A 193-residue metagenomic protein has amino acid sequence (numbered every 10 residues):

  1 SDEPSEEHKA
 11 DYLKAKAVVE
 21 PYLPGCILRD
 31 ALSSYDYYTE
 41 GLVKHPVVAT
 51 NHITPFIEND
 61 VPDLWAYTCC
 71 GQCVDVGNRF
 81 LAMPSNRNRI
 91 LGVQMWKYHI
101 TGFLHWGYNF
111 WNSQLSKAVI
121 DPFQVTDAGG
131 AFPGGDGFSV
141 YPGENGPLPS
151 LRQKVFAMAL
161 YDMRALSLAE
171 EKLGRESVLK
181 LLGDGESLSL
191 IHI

Functional and structural regions predicted by a protein language model:
S1-S116: Catalytic-core regions of glycoside hydrolase
S1-Y12, K16-S33, S116-I191: Catalytic domains of carbohydrate-active enzymes that cleave complex glycans
L42, I191-I193: Intervening/peripheral non-core polypeptide segments
